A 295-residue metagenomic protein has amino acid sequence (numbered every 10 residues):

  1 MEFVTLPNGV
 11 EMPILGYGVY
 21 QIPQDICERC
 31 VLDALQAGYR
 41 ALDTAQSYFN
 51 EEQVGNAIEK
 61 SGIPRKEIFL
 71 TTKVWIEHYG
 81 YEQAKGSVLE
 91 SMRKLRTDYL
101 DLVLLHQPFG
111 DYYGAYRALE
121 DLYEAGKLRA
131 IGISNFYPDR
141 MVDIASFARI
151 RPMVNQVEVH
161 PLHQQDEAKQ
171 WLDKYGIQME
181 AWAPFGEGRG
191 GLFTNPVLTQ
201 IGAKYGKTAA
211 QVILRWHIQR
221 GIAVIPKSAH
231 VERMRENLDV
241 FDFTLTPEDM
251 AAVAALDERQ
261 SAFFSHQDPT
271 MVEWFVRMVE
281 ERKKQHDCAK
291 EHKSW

Functional and structural regions predicted by a protein language model:
M1-I68, F185, H292-W295: N-terminal binding-site loop/beta-alpha segment at the start of enzyme catalytic domains that lines or forms
F3, Q107-W295: Beta/alpha (TIM)-barrel catalytic core signal, keyed to glycine-rich beta->alpha loops juxtaposed to Asp/Glu that bind
P7, G55-E67, L89-R96, D121-Y123 (+2 more regions): Acidic (Asp/Glu)-rich catalytic clusters
I22-D25, T44-Q53, E77-E82, P108-Y113 (+2 more regions): Acidic-and-aromatic substrate-binding clefts and catalytic sites of carbohydrate-active enzymes
I22-L35, G80-L95, G114, D139-V142 (+1 more regions): Short, acidic/polar
Y39, T97-L100, L128, P152: A structural motif
W75-D121: Glycine/small-residue-rich loop that forms an oxyanion/phosphate-binding "nest" at active or ligand-binding sites
